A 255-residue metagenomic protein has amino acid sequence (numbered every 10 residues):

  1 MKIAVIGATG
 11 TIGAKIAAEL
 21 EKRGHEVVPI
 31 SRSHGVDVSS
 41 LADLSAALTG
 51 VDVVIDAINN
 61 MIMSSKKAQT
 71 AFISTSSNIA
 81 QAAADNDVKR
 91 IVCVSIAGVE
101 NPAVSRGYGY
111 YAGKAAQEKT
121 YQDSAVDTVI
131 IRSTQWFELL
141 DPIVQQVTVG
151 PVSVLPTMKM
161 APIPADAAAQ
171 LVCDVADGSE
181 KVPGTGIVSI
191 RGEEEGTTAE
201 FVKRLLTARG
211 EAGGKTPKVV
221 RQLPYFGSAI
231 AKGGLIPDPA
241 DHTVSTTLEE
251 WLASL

Functional and structural regions predicted by a protein language model:
M1-R23: N-terminal Rossmann NAD(P)H-binding glycine-rich loop of SDR-like oxidoreductase domains
I12, V54, A167-V172, T198-F201 (+1 more regions): Non-catalytic, hydrophobic alpha-helical segments
E19-N86, I96-S105: NAD(P)H-binding glycine-rich loop region in Rossmannoid oxidoreductase-like domains and their noncatalytic homologs
S95, K119-P142: Conserved beta-loop-beta element that borders a ligand/cofactor-binding pocket
E138-I143, T148-G150, V175-V188, E211-G213: Glycine/proline-rich active-site loop of Rossmann-fold NAD(P)-dependent oxidoreductases
P142-I163, A167: A conserved pocket-lining segment of Rossmann-fold NAD(P)-dependent short-chain dehydrogenase/reductase
K159-D166, I190-T207: Substrate-binding strand-loop-helix patch in Rossmann-like NAD(P)-dependent oxidoreductase/epimerase domains
V202-L255: Mobile cap/lid helix-loop segments that border enzyme active or cofactor-binding sites and regulate substrate access
